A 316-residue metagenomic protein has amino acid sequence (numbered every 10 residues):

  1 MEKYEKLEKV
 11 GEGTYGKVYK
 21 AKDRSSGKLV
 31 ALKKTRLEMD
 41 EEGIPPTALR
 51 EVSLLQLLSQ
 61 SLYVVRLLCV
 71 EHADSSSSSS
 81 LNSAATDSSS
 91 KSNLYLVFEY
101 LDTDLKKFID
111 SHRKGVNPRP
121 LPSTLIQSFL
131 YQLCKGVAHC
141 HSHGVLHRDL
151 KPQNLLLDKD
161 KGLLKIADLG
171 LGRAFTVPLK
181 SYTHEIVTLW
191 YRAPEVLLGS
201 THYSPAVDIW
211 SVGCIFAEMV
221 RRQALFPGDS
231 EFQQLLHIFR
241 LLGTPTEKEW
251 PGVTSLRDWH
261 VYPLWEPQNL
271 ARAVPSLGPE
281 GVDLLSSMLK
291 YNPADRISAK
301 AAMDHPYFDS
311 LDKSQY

Functional and structural regions predicted by a protein language model:
K17: Conserved N-lobe ATP-binding subsite of Hanks-type protein kinase domains, especially the beta3 VAIK lysine
L29, K34-Q60, S76-S78: Conserved N-lobe beta3->alphaC-helix segment of eukaryotic protein kinase catalytic domains
Q60-E71, S79-S80: Conserved HxN/HPN-centered segment at the entrance to the catalytic loop of eukaryotic protein kinase-like domains
K91-D104: Conserved short submotifs of the Hanks-type protein kinase catalytic core that shape the nucleotide-binding pocket
F129-L130: Activation segment signature within eukaryotic-like protein kinase domains
H141-D158: Catalytic-loop of the protein kinase fold
L171-R173: Activation segment
T244-S287: C-terminal lobe substrate-recognition/regulatory segment of protein kinase catalytic domains
